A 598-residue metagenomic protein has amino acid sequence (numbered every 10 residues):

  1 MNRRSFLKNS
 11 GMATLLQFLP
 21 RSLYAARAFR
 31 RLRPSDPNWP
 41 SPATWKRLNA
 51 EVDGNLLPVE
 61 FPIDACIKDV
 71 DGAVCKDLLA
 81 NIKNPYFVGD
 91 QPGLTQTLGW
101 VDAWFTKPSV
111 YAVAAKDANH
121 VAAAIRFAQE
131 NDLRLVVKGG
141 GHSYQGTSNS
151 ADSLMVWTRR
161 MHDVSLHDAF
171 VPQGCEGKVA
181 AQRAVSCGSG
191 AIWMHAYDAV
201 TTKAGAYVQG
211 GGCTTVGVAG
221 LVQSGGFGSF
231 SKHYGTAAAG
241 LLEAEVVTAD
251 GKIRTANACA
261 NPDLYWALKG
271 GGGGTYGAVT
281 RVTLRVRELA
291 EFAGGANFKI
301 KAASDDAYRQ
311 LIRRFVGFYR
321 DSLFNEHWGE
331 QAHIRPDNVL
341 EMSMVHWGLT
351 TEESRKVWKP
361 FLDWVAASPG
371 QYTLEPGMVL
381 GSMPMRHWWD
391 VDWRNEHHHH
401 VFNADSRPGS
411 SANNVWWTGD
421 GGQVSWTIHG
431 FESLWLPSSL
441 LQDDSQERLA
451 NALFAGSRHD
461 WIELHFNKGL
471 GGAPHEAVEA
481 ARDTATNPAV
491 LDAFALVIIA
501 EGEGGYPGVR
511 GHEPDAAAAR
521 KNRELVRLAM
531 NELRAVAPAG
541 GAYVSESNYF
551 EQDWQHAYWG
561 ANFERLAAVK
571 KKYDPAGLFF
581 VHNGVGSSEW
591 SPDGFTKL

Functional and structural regions predicted by a protein language model:
N2-L598: Soluble FAD-dependent oxygen oxidases
